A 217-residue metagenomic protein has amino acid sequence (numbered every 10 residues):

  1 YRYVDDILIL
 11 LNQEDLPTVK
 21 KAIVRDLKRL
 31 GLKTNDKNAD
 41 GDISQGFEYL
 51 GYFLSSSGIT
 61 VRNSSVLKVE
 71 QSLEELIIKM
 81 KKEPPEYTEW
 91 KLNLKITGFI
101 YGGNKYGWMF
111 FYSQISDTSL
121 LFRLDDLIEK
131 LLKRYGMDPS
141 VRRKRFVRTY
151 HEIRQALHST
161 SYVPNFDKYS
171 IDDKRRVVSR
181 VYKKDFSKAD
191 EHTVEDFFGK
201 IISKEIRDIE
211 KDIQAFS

Functional and structural regions predicted by a protein language model:
Y1-V4, E48, Y101-W108: Glycine-rich, often proline-containing surface loops adjacent to acidic residues and nearby aromatics that form
Y1-Y3, I9-P85: Polymerase palm active-site segment centered on the conserved acidic dipeptide of motif C
S55-S217: Active-site and adjacent loop segments of nucleotide-processing enzymes that use two-metal-ion phosphate chemistry
